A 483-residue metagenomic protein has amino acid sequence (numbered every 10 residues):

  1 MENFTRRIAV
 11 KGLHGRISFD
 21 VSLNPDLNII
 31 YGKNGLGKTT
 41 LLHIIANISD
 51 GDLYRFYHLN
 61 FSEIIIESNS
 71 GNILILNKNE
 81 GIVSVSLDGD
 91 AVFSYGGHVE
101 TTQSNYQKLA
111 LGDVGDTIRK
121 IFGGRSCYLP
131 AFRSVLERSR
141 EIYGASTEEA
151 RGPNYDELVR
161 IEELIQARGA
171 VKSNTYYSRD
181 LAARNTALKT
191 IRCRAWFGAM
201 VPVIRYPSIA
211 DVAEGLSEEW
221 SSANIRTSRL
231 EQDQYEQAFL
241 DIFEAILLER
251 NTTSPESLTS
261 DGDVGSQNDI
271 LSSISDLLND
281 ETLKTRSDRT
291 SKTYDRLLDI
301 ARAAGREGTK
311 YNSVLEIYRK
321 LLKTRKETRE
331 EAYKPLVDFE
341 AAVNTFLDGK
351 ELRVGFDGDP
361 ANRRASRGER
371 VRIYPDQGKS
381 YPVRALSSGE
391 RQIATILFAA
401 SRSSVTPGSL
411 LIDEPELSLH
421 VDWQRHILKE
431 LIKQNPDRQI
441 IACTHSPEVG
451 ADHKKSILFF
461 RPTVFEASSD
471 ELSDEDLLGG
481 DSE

Functional and structural regions predicted by a protein language model:
M1-G81, E330-E483: Switch/communication elements of ASCE P-loop NTPase nucleotide-binding domains
R6-R7, L13, N24, N28 (+15 more regions): A near-ubiquitous, low-amplitude feature marking generic local secondary-structure context
I29-K38, V92-K108, A303-L322: Compositionally biased, low-hydrophobicity segments enriched in charged and small polar residues
L42, E256-L278, N312-T324, R353-G368: Short, charge-rich amphipathic segments
I65, N69-G71, N79-G81, V92 (+3 more regions): Phosphate-binding site recognition
S86-R306: Electropositive, glycine-dotted interaction segments that contact anionic polymers or phosphate-rich ligands
E218, D241, A245, D276 (+6 more regions): Charged/polar, solvent-exposed surface patches and flexible loops
T285-E340: Charged, surface-exposed helical/loop "interaction arms" that form contiguous linear patches used for dimerization
